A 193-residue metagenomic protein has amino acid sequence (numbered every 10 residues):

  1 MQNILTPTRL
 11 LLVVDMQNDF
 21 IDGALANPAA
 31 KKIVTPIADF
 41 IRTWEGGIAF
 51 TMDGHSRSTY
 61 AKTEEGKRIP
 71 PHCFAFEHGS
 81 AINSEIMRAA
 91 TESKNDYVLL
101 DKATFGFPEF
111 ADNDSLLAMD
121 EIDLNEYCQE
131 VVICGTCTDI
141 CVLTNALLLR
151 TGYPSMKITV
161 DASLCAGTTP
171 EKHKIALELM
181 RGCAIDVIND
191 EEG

Functional and structural regions predicted by a protein language model:
M1-L99, K157-T159, T168-G182, D186-N189: Active-site acidic carboxylates
P36-T43, L143-Y153: Histidine-anchored nucleotide/phosphate-binding helix
T51-G54, A103, T136, S163: Active-site-proximal beta-strand/loop segments in catalytic clefts of secreted hydrolases
H55-R57, T104-P108, C165-G167: Short, catalytically relevant binding-site loops at active-site mouths
A61-K62, F110-N113, T144-N145, E171-K172: Short, well-ordered secondary-structure micro-motifs
F76-T138: Internal catalytic-core helix/loop-beta-alpha segment that presents or stabilizes conserved functional determinants
V131-T144, Y153, T159-P170: Phosphate/ribose-phosphate-bearing ligand recognition and processing surfaces, centered on ADP-ribose/NAD(+/P+) systems
